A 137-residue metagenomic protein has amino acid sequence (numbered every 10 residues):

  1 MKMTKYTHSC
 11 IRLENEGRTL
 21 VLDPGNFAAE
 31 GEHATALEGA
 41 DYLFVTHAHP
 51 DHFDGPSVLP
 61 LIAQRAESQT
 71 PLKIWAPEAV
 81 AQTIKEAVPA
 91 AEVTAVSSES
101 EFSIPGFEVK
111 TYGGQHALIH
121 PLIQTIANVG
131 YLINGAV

Functional and structural regions predicted by a protein language model:
M1-E38, A95-V137: Core dinuclear metal-dependent hydrolase active-site scaffold
F27-A76: Active-site metal-binding motif and surrounding structural segment of the metallo-beta-lactamase
V58-Q115, V129: Portal/gating segments that form or line small-molecule/metal binding sites
